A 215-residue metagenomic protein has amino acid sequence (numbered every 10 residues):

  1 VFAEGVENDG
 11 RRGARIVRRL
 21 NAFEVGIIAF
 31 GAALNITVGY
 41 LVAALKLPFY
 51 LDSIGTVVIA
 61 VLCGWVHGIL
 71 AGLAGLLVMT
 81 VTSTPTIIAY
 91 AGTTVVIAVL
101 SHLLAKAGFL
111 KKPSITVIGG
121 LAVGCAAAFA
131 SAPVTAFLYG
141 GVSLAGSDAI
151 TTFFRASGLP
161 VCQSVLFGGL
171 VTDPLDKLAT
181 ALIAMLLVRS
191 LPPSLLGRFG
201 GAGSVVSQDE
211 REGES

Functional and structural regions predicted by a protein language model:
F2-S215: Loop-helix junctions at membrane interfaces
